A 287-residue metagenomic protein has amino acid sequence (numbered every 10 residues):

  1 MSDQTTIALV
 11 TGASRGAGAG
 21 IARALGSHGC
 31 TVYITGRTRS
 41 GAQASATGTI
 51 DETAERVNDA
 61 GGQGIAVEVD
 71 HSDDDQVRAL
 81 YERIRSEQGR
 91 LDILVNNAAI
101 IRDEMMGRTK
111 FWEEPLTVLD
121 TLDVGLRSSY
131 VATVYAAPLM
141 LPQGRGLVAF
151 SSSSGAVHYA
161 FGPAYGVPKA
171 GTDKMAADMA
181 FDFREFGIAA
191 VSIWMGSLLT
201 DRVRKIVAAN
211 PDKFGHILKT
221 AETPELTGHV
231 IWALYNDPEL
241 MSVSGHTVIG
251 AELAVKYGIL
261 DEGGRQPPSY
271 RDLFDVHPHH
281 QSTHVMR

Functional and structural regions predicted by a protein language model:
S2-R39: Canonical Rossmann dinucleotide-binding motif of NAD(H)/NADP(H)-dependent dehydrogenases/reductases, specifically
T5-T6, G62-Q63, R90-L91, R108 (+3 more regions): Active-site loop of short-chain dehydrogenase/reductase
T47-G48, E68-L80: The beta1-alpha1 cofactor-binding region of Rossmann-like NAD(H)/NADP(H)-dependent oxidoreductases
E55-D74: Rossmann-fold cofactor-recognition segment
I100-E104, W112-T117, T121, L147-E185 (+2 more regions): Catalytic loop of short-chain dehydrogenase/reductase
T133-V134, A177: A short, exposed helix-loop element centered on a Lys and neighboring polar residues
S192, D212-R287: C-terminal helical subdomain
